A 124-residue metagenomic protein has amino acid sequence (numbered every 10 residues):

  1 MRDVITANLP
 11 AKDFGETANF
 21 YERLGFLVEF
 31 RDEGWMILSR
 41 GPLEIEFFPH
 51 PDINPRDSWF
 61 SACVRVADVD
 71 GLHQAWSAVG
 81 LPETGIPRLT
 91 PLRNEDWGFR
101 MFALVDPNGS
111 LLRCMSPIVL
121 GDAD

Functional and structural regions predicted by a protein language model:
M1-D3, N54-W59, E95-D96: Short glycine-enriched loop/turn motifs at secondary-structure junctions
M1-G15, A62, S116-D124: N-terminal beta-strand motif that seeds the catalytic metal site of vicinal oxygen chelate
R2, N8-I45: Core segments of cupin and vicinal oxygen chelate
V4, P42-E44, W59-S61, P87 (+1 more regions): Structural motif
T6-N8, I37, F60-C63, M101-A103: Short aromatic/hydrophobic contact patches that present stacked aromatics for nucleic-acid/ligand binding
L27-F60, V64, L111-S116: Conserved short beta-strand elements that form part of the metal-binding/catalytic scaffold of enzyme active sites
A62-L111: Vicinal oxygen chelate
